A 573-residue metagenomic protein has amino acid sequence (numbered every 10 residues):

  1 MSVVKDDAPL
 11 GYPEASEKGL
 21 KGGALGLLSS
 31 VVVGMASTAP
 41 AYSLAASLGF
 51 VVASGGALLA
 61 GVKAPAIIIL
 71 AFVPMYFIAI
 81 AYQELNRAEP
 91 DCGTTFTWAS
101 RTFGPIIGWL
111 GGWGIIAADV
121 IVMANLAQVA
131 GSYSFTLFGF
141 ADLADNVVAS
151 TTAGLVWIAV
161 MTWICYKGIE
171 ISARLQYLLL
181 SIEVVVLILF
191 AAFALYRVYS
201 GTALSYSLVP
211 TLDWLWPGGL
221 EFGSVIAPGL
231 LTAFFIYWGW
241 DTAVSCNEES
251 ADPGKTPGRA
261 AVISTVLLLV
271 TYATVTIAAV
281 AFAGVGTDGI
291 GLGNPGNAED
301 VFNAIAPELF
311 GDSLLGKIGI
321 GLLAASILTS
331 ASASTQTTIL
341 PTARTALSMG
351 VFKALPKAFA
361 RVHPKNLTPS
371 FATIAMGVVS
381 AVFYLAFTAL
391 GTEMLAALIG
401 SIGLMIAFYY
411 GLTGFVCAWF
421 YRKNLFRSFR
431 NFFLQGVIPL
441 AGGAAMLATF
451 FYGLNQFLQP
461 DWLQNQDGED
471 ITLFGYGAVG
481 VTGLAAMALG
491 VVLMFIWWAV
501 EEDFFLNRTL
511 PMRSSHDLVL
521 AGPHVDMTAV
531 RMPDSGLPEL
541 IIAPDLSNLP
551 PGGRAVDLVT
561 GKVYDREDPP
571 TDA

Functional and structural regions predicted by a protein language model:
M1-L27, G414-I438, F457-A573: Terminal cytosolic tails of multi-pass membrane transporters, especially the segment immediately following the final
S16, A64-P65, G139-A149, L178-G321: Helix-loop-helix junctions that connect adjacent transmembrane segments in multi-pass membrane transporters
A41-S150, G319, A478-G490: Extracellular loop-to-transmembrane helix junctions
F50-P65, T136-S150, I169-L180, G319-L322 (+4 more regions): Transmembrane helix-loop boundary segments of multi-pass membrane transporters
D91, G114-V129, Y237-S250, L314-K357 (+1 more regions): Membrane-helix boundary/coupling elements in multi-pass transport proteins
T97-A99, G104, T136-A141, D213-P217 (+2 more regions): TM-loop-TM module centered on a large, flexible mid-protein loop between adjacent transmembrane helices in multi-pass
T97-R101, A127-T152, S181, V186-L189 (+5 more regions): Helix-loop-helix connectors at the membrane interface of multi-pass transporters/channels
A149-Y206, A261-T265, I399, G403-G411 (+4 more regions): Membrane-interface loop-to-helix entry segments
